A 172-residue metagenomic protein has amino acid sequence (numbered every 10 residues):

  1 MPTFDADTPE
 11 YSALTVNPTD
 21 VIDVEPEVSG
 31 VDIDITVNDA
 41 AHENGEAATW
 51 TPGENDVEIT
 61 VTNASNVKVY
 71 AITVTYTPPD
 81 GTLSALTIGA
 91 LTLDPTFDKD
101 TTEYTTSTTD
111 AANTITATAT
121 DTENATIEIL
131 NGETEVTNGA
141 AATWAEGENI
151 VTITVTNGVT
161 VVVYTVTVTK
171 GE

Functional and structural regions predicted by a protein language model:
M1-E172: Beta-rich interaction/scaffold domains
